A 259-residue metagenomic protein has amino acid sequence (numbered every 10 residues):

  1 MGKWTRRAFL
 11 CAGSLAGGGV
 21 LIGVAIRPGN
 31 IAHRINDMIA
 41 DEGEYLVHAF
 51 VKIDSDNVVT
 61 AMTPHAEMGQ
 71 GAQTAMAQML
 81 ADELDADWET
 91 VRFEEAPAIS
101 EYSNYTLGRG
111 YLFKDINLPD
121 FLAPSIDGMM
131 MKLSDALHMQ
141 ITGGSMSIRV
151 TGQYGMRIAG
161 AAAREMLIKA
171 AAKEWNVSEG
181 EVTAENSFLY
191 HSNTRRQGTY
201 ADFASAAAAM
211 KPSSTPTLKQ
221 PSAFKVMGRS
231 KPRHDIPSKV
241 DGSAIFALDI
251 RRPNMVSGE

Functional and structural regions predicted by a protein language model:
M1-E259: Cofactor-binding beta-sheet edge motifs in enzyme active sites
